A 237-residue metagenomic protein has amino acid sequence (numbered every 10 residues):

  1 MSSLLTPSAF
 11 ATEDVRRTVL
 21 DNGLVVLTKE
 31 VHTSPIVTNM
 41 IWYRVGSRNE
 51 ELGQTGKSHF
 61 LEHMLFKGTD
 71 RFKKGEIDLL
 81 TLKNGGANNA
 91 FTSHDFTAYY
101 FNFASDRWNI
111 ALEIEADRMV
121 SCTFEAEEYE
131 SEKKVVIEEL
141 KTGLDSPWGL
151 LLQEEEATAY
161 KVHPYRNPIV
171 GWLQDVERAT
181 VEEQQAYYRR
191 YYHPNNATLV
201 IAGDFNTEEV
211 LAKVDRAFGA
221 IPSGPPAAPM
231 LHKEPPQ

Functional and structural regions predicted by a protein language model:
L5-S47, R71-R107, T142-N196, A220-Q237: Non-catalytic beta-strand/loop surface segments
G46-Q54: Short pre-active-site segment immediately N-terminal to the catalytic Zn-binding motif
T55-T69: Active-site SXXK
F66-D70, V120, E125, N206-E208 (+1 more regions): Bacterial peptidoglycan biogenesis and beta-lactam-recognition machinery
G68-R71, N102-K133: M16/insulysin-pitrilysin zinc metalloprotease superfamily fold
E113-R118, A212-F218: Short amphipathic alpha-helices in soluble, non-transmembrane regions that often serve as interface/regulatory elements
Q185-A217: Non-catalytic, conformational "gating/processing" segments within enzyme and secreted inhibitor domains
